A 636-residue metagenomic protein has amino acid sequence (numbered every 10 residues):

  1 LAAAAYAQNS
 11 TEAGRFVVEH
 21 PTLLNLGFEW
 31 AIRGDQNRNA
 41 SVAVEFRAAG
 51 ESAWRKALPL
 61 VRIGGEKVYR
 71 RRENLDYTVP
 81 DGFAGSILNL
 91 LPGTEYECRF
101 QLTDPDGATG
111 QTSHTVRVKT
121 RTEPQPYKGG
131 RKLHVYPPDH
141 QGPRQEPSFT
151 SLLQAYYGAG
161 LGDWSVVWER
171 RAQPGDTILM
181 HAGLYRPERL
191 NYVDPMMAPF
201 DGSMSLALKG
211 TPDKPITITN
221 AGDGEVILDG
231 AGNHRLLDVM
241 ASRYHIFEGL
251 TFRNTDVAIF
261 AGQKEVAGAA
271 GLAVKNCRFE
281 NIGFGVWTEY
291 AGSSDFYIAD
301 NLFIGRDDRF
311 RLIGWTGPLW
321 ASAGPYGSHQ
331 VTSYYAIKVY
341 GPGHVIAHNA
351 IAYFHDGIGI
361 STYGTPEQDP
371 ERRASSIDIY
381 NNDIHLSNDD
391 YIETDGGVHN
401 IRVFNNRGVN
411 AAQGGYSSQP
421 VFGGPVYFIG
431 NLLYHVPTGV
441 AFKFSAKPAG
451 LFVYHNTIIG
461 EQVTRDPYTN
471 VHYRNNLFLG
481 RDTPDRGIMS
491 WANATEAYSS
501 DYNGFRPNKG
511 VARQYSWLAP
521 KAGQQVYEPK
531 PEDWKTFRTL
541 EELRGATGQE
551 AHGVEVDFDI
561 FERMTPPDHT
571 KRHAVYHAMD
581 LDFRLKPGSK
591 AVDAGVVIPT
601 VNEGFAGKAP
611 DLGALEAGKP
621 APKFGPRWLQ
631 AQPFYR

Functional and structural regions predicted by a protein language model:
R33-F46: Solvent-exposed loop/turn segments flanking beta-strands in beta-repeat/beta-sandwich domains
A43-G93, P105: Recognizes extended acidic, P/S/T-rich segments that occur within or adjacent to Ig-like beta-sandwich modules
T103-Q125: Extracellular fibronectin type III
Y127, R186-P195, L206-I259, D307 (+1 more regions): Right-handed parallel beta-helix/beta-spiral solenoid domain characteristic of secreted/periplasmic
G130-H181, P187, L543, A614: Acidic Gly/Asp/Thr-rich repetitive segments characteristic of extracellular carbohydrate-active and adhesion proteins
G142, D176, D194-A198, G314-A336 (+1 more regions): Acidic, glycine- and Ser/Thr-rich low-complexity intrinsically disordered tracts in extracellular/secreted proteins
H181, P215, A221-E225, R243-N254 (+11 more regions): Right-handed parallel beta-helix
